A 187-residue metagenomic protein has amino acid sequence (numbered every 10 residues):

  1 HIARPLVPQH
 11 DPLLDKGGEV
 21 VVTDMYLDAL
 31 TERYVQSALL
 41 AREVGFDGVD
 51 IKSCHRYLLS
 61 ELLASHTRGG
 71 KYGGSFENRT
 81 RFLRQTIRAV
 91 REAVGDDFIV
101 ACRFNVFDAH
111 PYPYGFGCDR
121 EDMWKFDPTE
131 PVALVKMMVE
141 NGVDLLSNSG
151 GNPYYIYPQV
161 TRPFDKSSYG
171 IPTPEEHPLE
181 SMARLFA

Functional and structural regions predicted by a protein language model:
H1-A187: Flavin-dependent oxidoreductase catalytic cores
